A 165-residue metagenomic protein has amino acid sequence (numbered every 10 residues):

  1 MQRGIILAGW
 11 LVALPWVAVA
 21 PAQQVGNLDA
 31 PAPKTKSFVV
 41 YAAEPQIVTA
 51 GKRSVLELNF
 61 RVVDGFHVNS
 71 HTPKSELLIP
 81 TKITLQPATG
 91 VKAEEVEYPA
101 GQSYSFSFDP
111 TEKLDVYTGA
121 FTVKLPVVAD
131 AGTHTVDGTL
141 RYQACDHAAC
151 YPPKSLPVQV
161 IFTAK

Functional and structural regions predicted by a protein language model:
M1-G4: Positively charged n-region of N-terminal signal peptides that target proteins for export
I6-A20: Bacterial N-terminal signal peptides
P21-K165: Extracellular/lumen-exposed scaffold segments
